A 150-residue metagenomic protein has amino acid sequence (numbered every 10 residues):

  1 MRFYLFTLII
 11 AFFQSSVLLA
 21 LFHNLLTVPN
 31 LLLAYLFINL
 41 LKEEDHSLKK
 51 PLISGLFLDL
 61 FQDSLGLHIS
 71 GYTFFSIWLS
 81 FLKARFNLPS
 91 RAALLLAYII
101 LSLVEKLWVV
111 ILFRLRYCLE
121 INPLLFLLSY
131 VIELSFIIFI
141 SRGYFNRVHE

Functional and structural regions predicted by a protein language model:
M1-E150: Terminal, non-globular segments
